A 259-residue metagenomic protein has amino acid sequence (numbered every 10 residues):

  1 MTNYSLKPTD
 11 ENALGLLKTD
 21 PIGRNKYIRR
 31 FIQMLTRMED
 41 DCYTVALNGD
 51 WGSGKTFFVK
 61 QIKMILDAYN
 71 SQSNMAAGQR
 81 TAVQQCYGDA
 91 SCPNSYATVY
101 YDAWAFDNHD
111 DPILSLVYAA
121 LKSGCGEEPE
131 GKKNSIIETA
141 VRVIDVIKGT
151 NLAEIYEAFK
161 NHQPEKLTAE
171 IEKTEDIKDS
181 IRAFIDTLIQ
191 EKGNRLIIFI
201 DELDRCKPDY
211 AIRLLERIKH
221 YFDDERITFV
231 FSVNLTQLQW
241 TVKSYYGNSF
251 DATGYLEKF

Functional and structural regions predicted by a protein language model:
M1-D89, T98-V99, L114: Walker A/P-loop-proximal flanking segment of P-loop NTPase domains
M1-F31, D50, F58, I65-L66 (+3 more regions): The catalytic "switch" region of P-loop NTPases
L35, E39, N70, I185-K192 (+1 more regions): Structural motif corresponding to the C-terminal cap of alpha-helices
C42-V45, Y96-V99, N194-L196, I227-T228: Residue-level recognition of the N-termini of beta-strands and the immediately preceding loop/turn
S53, V59-Q190: P-loop NTPase nucleotide-binding core
D110-L114, P208-L215: Conserved strand-to-helix beginnings and helix N-cap segments that scaffold or border functional pockets
